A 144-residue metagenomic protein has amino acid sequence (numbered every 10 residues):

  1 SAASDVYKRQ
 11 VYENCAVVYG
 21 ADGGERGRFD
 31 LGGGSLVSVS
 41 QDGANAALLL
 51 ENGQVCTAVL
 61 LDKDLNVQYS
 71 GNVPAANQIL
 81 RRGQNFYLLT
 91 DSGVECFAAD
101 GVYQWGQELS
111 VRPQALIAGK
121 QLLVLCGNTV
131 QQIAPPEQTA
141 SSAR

Functional and structural regions predicted by a protein language model:
A2-Y7: Short, small-residue-biased leader/transition segments that mark boundaries at the very start of proteins
Y12-N14, D42, Q54, R82-G83 (+3 more regions): Short loop/turn segments that connect beta-strands within the blades of beta-propeller domains, predominantly WD40
C15-Y19, Q54-V59, V94-F97, T129-A134: Structural motif
G20-G23, D62-D64, A98-D100, P136: Short loop/turn segments that connect beta-strands within beta-propeller blades
G24-D30, L65-G71, V102-Q107: A short beta-strand motif characteristic of beta-propeller blades
N72-N77, Y103-I117: Conserved blade-ending motifs and adjacent loop-strand segments that build the rim/top face of beta-propeller domains
A115-R144: Blade-level signature of beta-propeller repeat domains, shared across WD40, Kelch, NHL, RCC1 and BNR/Asp-box propellers
